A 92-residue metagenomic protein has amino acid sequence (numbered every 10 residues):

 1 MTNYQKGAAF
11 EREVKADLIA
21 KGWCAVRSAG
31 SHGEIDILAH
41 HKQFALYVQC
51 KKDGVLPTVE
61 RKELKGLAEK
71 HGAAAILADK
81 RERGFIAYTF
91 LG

Functional and structural regions predicted by a protein language model:
M1-S28: Acidic-basic catalytic patches of nuclease active cores, encompassing PD-(D/E)XK and other metal-cofactor nuclease
T2, V59, E63-G92: Domain-level recognition of nuclease-like catalytic cores that cleave nucleotide substrates
Q5-K6, F10, D53-K62: Nucleic-acid-binding surface
L18, I37-G54: Conserved catalytic cores of phosphodiester-cleaving nucleases, focusing on short active-site segments
K21, H40, K70-H71: Alpha-helix C-cap/termination motif
W23, F44, A73: Short coil/turn segments at beta-strand junctions that form active-site/ligand-binding loops
S31-E34: Short acidic/glycine-enriched loop/turn segments that link adjacent beta-strands
D36-I37, L77: Short beta-strand scaffold segments in enzyme catalytic cores
